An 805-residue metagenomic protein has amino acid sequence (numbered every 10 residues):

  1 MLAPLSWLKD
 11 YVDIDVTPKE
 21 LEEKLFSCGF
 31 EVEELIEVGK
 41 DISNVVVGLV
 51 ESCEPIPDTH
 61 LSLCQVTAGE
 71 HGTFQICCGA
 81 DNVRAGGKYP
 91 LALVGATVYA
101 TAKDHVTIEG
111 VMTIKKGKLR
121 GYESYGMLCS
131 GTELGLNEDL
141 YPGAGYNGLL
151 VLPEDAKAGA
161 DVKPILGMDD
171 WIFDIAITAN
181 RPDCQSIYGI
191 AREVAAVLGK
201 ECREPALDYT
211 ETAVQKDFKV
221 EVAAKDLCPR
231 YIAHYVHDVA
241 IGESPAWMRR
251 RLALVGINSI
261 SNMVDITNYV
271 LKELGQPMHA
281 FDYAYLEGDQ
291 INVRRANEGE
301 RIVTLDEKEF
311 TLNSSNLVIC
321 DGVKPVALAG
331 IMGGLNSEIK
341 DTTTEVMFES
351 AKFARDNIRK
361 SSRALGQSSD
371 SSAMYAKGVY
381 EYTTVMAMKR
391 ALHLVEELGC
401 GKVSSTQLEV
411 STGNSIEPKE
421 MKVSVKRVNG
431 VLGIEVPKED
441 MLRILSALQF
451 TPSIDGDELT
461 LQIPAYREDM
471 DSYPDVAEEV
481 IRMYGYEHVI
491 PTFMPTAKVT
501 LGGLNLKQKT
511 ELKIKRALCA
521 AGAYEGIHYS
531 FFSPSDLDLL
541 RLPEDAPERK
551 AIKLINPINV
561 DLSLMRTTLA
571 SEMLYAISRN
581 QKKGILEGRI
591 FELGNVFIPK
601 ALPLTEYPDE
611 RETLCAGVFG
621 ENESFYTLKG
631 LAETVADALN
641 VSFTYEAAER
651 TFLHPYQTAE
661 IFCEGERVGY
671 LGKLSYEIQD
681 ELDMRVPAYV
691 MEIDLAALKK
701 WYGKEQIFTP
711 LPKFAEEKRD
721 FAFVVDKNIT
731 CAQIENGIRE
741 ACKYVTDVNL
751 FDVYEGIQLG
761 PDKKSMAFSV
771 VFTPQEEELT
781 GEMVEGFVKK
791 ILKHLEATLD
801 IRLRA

Functional and structural regions predicted by a protein language model:
M1-D208, M347, D370, M374 (+3 more regions): Phosphate-backbone binding interfaces of nucleic-acid-interacting proteins
L5, E23, P55-P57, L198 (+1 more regions): Glycine/proline-enriched, intrinsically flexible loops and inter-domain linkers
G39-S43, T210-E211, K498-V499, G503 (+3 more regions): Beta-rich nucleic-acid/ligand-interaction surfaces
V47-C77, L254, S261, T267-N336: Conserved mixed alpha/beta core segments that line enzyme active sites in large multi-domain catalysts
R120-C129, E133-G135, G145-G148, K163 (+6 more regions): Mobile "lid/hinge" segments at catalytic clefts and subdomain interfaces of large enzymes
L198-V222, G399-V428, E435: Terminal amphipathic helices with adjacent charged low-complexity linkers/tails
M421-V425, N429-L586, R719, V771-Q775 (+1 more regions): Extended, well-folded interaction surfaces typified by the phenylalanyl-tRNA synthetase beta subunit core
A447-S453, D469, K600-P603, D609-E610 (+2 more regions): A carboxyl-terminal module marker
